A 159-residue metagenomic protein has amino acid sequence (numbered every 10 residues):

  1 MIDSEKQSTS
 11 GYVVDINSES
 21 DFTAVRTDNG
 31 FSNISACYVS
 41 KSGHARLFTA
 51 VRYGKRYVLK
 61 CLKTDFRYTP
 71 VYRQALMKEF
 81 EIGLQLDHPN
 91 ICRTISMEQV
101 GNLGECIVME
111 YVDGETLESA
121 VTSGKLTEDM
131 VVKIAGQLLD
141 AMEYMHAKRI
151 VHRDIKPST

Functional and structural regions predicted by a protein language model:
A36-S42: Protein kinase glycine-rich loop
K60-D65: Conserved beta3-strand ATP-binding lysine motif
F66-Q85: AlphaC helix of the eukaryotic protein kinase fold
D87-N90: Flexible N-lobe loop architecture of eukaryotic-like protein kinase catalytic domains
R93-E105: Short beta-strand micro-motifs within the conserved protein kinase catalytic domain, predominantly in the N-lobe
N102-T116, A120: Conserved short submotifs of the Hanks-type protein kinase catalytic core that shape the nucleotide-binding pocket
I134-A135: Activation segment signature within eukaryotic-like protein kinase domains
D140-I150: Protein kinase catalytic-loop region centered on the HRD/HxD motif
